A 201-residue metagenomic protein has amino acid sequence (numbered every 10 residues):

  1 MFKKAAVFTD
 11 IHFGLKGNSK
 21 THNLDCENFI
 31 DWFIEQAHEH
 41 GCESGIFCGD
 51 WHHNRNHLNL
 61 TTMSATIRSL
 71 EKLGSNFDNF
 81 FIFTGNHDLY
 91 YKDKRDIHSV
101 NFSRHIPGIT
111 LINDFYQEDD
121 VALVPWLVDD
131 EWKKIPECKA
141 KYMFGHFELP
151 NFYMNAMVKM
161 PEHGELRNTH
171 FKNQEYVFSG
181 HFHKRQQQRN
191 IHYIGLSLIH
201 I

Functional and structural regions predicted by a protein language model:
F2-K4, I11, L15-Y116, H170-Q174: Core catalytic region of metal-dependent phosphoesterases/phosphodiesterases, especially metallo-beta-lactamase-like
A5-V7, I46, L123, Y142-H146 (+1 more regions): Structural motif
T9, C48-D50, T84-G85, G145 (+2 more regions): Active-site flanking residues adjacent to catalytic metal/cofactor-binding acidic residues
D10-F13, F144-L149, E175-R185: Histidine-centered catalytic micro-motifs
G45, F80-I82, V121, K141 (+2 more regions): Hydrophobic/aromatic residues located in beta-strands of well-ordered beta-sheets within soluble catalytic
H53, D130, N151, K184-Q186: Glycine-rich nucleotide phosphate-binding loop and flanking beta-alpha elements of Rossmann-like dinucleotide-binding
T66, T84, D88-T169, I194-S197: Conserved catalytic scaffold of divalent metal-dependent phosphoesterases
I199-I201: Conserved small/polar residues in nucleotide/adenosyl-binding loops
